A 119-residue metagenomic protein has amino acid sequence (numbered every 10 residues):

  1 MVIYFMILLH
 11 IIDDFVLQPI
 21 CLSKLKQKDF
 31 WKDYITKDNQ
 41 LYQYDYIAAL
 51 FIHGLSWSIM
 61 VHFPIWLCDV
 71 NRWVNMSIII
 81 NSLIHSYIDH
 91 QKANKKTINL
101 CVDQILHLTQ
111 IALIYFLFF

Functional and structural regions predicted by a protein language model:
M1-Y4, V61-M76, Y115-F119: Helix-coil boundary and interhelical linker segments in multi-pass alpha-helical membrane proteins
I3-Y4, L50-F51, N75-I79, C101: Hydrophobic alpha-helical transmembrane segments
M6-D14, W57, S77-D89: Alpha-helical transmembrane segments of multi-pass membrane proteins
H10-Y46, I88-K92: Cytosolic, membrane-interface loops and tails of multi-pass inner-membrane proteins
Q18, L22-K26, I65-V70, N94-T97 (+1 more regions): Transmembrane helix-loop junctions in multipass membrane proteins, especially transporters and channels
Q40-F51, N71-R72, T97-N99: Short, amphipathic, aromatic/basic-enriched membrane-interface segments that mark the entry/exit of transmembrane
A48-I65, Q104-L113: Core segments of transmembrane alpha-helices that mediate helix-helix packing or line hydrophobic substrate/ligand
D89-T109: Interfacial loop-to-transmembrane junctions
